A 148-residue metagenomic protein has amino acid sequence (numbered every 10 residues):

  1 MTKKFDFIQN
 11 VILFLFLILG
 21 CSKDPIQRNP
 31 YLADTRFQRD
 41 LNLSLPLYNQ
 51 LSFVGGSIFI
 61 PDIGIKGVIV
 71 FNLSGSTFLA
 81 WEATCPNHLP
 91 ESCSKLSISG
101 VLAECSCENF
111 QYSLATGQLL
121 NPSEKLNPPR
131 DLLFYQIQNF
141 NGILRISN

Functional and structural regions predicted by a protein language model:
M1-V11: Bacterial N-terminal signal peptides that target proteins for export
F5, S22-D24, N109: Short, flexible segments with low predicted structural confidence
L17-G20: C-terminal motif of bacterial Sec signal peptides marking the signal peptidase cleavage site
D24-G100, S113-L114, Q118, D131-N148: N-terminal pre-ligand scaffold of iron-sulfur
V101-N109: Cysteine-rich micro-motifs
K125-P128: Short Gly/Pro-enriched turn/cap motifs at secondary-structure boundaries
